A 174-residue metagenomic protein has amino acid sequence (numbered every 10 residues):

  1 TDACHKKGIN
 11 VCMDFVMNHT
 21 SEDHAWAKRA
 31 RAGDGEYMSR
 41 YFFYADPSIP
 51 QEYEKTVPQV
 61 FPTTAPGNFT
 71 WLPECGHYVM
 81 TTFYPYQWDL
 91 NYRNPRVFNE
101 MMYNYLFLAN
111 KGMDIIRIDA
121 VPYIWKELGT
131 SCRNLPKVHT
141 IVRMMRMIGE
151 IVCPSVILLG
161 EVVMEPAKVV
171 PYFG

Functional and structural regions predicted by a protein language model:
T1-M102, L106, N110, V121-G174: Acidic/aromatic-lined carbohydrate-recognition and catalytic surfaces of CAZymes acting on diverse glycans
G112-D114: Short loop/turn motifs at secondary-structure junctions
I116-I118: Hydrophobic residues within beta-strands of alpha/beta enzymes
